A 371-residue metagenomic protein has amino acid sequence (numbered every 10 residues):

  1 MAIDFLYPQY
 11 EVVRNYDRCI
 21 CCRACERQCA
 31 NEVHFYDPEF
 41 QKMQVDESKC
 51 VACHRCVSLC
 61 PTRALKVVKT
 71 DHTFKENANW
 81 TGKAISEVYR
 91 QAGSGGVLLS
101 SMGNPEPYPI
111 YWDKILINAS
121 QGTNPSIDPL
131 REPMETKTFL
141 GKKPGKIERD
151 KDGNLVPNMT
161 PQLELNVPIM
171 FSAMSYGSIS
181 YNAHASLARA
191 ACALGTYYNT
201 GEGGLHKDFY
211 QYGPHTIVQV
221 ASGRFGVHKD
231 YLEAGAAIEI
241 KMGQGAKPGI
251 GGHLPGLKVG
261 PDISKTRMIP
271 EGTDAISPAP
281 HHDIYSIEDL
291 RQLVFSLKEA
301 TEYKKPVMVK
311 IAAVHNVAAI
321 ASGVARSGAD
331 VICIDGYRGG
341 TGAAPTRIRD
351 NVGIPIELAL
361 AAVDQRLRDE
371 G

Functional and structural regions predicted by a protein language model:
M1, L6, Y10, V33 (+4 more regions): Conserved, well-structured core domains of diverse proteins
Y10, E26-R27, N31, Y36-Q41 (+3 more regions): Glycine-rich phosphate/ribose-binding loops and adjacent secondary-structure elements that form binding surfaces
V13-E32, Q44-R63, I332: Cysteine-centered iron-sulfur cluster-binding motifs in ferredoxin-type domains/subunits of redox enzymes
Y16, A173, M242, V309-I311: Short glycine-centered, acidic/aromatic-flanked micro-motifs in structured strand/loop junctions that mark active-site
C21, A52, G177-S180, L205-Y210 (+7 more regions): Flexible loop/turn segments at secondary-structure boundaries
K49, C53, S180-H184, Q211 (+6 more regions): Active-site-proximal structural scaffolding
E239-M242, I263-M268, D330-Y337: Non-cysteine beta-strand/loop elements that form the S-adenosyl-L-methionine
